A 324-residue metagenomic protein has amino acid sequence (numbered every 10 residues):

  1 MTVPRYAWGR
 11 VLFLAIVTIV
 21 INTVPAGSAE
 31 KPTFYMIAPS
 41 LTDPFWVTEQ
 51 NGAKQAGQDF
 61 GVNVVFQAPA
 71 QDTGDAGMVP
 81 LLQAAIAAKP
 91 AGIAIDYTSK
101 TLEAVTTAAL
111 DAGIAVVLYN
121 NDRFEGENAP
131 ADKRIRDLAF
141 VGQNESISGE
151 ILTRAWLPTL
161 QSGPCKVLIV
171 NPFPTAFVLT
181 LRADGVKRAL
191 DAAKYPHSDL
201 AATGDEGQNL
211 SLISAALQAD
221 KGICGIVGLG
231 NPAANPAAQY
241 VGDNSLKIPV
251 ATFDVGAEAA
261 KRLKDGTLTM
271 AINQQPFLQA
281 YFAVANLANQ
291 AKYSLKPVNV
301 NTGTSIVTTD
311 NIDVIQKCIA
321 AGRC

Functional and structural regions predicted by a protein language model:
E30, V170, L278-C324: Hinge/cleft segment of the Venus flytrap/periplasmic-binding protein
T33-F60, V65-L82, I95-K100, N171-L181 (+1 more regions): Extracytoplasmic "Venus flytrap"
F45-F60, S148-L152, F177-P196, L212 (+3 more regions): Short, solvent-exposed amphipathic alpha-helices that sit in or adjacent to ligand/effector-binding or catalytic
Q58-Q71, K166-I169, K187-G207: Short beta-strand elements in bilobed, periplasmic/extracellular small-molecule ligand-binding domains
D72-N128, N231-A234: Beta-alpha junction/loop-to-helix N-cap segments that form part of ligand/metal-binding clefts
M78, A139-K166, N209-L210, V255-A259 (+1 more regions): Hydrophobic alpha-helical segments within soluble ligand-binding/sensing domains
I95-A112, V186, S198, A202-R262: Hydrophobic alpha-helical
V105-I147, G256-K264, T269, A320: Flexible loop/hinge segments that line or gate small-molecule binding clefts
